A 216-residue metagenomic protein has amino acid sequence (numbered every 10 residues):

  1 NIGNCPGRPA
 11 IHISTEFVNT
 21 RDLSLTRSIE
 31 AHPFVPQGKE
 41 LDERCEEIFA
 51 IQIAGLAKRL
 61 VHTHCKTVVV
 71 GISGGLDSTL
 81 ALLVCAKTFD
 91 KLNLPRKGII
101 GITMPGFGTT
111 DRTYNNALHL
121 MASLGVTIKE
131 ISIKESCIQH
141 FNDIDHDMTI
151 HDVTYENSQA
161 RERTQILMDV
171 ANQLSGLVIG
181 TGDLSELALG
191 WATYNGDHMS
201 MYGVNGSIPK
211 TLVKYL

Functional and structural regions predicted by a protein language model:
N1-V69, K87-K97: RNA-binding accessory domains that recognize and position tRNA/RNA substrates
R8-E30, L94, G98-T154, A160 (+1 more regions): A conserved beta-strand->alpha-helix junction
G38-A50, G106-F107, V153-A160: Short acidic-aromatic active-site loops that bind/stabilize oxyanions
Q52, G75, P105: Conserved hydrophobic/aromatic pocket- or pore-lining residues that grip, position, or stack substrates in active sites
K66-S78, K134-C137, D183-S185: A glycine-rich phosphate-binding loop feature that marks nucleotide/adenosyl-phosphate handling sites
T67-V69, G98-I100, T127, S175-V178: Beta-sheet entry/capping signal
I72-C85, R112-N116, I144, T193-G196: Short glycine/threonine-rich loop-to-helix capping motif typified by GTGT followed within a few residues by an Asp-Pro
F89, L124, M148-L216: Active-site adenylate/phosphate-handling loop in enzymes that bind or generate adenylated species
